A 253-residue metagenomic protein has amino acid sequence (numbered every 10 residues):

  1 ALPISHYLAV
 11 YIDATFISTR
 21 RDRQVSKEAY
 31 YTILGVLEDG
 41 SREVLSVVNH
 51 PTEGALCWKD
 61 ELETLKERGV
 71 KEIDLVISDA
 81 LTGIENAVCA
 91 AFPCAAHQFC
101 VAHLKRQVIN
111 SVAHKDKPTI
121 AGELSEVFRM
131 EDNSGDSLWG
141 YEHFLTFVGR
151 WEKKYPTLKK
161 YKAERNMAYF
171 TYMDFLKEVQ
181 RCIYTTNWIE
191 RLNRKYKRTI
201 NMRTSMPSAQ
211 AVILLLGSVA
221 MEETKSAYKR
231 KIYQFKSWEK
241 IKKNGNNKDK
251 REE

Functional and structural regions predicted by a protein language model:
A1, S5-Q24, Y31, H97-A102 (+5 more regions): Conserved, well-ordered core segments of regulatory domains
A1-I77, N86-C94, R165, W188: RNase H-like nuclease fold core
I17, G83, Q107, R191-R194: General alpha-helical segment detector with a strong preference for membrane-spanning helices and helix-boundary regions
T19-R20, E85-N86, N110, T171 (+1 more regions): Short helix/loop capping segments that flank catalytic or ligand/cofactor-binding pockets
G40, E72, A95-A96, L158 (+2 more regions): Secondary-structure boundary/capping positions in well-ordered alpha/beta enzyme cores
L75-T82, A87-S125: Conserved beta-strand -> loop -> alpha-helix junction used to position metal-binding or nucleic-acid-contacting
E126-E253: Acidic/histidine-rich catalytic cores and adjacent linkers of DNA breakage/strand-transfer/modification proteins
